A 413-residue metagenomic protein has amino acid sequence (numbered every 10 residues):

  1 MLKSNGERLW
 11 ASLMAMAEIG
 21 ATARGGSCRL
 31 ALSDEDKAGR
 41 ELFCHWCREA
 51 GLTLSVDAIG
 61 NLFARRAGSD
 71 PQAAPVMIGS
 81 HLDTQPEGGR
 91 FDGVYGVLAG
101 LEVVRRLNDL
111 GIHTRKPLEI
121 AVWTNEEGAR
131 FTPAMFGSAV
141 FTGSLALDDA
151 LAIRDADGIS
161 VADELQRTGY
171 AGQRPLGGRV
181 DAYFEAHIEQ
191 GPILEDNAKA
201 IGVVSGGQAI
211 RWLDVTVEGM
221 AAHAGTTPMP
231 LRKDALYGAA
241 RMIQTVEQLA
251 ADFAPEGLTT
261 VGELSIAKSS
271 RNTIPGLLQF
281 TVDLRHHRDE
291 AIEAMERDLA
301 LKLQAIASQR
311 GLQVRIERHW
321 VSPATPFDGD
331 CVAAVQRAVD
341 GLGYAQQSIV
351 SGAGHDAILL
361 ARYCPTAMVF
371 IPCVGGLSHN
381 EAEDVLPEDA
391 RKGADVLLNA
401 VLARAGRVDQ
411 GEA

Functional and structural regions predicted by a protein language model:
K3-G89: Acidic/His- and Gly-rich active-site-bordering loop/insert found across diverse amide/peptide-bond hydrolases
L9-T22, G79-S80, Q346-V396, V401-R404: Zn-dependent metallopeptidase/amidohydrolase metal-coordination segment
M16, I78, E87-E127, R211-V217 (+4 more regions): Alpha-helical metal-binding/catalytic segments enriched in His/Glu/Asp
A31, T260-S269, T281-R288, Q313-V332 (+1 more regions): A short beta-alpha structural unit
D57, H113-P117, G172-L176, T226 (+4 more regions): Flexible, glycine/charged-enriched surface loops at secondary-structure junctions
L82-T84, L118-A129, Q190, A221 (+3 more regions): Acidic, glycine-rich active-site loops and adjacent beta-strand->loop/helix elements that engage anionic groups
N125-E126, R130-E290: Midchain, well-structured core segments that form catalytic/ion-binding scaffolds
S205-G207, H223, T227-F253, L299 (+2 more regions): His/Asp/Glu-rich mid-to-C-terminal helical/loop segments that flank catalytic regions of hydrolases
